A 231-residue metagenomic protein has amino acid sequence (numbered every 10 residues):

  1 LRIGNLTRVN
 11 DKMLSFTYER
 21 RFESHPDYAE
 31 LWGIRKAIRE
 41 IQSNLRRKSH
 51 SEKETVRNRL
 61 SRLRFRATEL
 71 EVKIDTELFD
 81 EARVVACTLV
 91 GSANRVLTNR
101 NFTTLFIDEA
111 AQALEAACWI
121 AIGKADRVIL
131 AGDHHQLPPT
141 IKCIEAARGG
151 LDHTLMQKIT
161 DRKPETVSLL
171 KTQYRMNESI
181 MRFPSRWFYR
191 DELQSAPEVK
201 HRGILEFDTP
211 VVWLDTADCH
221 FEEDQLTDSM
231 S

Functional and structural regions predicted by a protein language model:
L1-N99, L105, P139-G150, K200: Conserved P-loop NTPase motor core of helicases/translocases
I3-T7, D11, P26-D27, V90-S231: Conserved helicase motor core of SF1/SF2 NTP-dependent helicases
